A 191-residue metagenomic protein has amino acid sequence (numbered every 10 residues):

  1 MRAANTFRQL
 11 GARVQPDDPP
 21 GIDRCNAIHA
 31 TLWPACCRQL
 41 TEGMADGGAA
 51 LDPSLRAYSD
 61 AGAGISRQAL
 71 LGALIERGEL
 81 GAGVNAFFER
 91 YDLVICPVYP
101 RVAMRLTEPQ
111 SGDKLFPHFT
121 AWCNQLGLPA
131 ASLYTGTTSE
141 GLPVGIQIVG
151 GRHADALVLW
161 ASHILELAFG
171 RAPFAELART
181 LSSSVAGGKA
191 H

Functional and structural regions predicted by a protein language model:
M1-L10, L71-G72, A82, Q125-H191: Structural helix-boundary/capping segments
R13-D18, A131: General small-molecule cofactor/ligand-binding pocket signal
A27, G72, R101-T120: Short, surface-exposed loop/helix-turn segments at secondary-structure junctions that function as lids/hinges flanking
T31-A35, D113, V149-G150: Short, hinge-like loop/turn segments at secondary-structure boundaries
L32-N85, Y134-P143: Short helix-loop capping/hinge segments that flank enzyme active sites or metal/cofactor-binding pockets
Y91: An anion/phosphate-binding loop that grips the pyrophosphate of nucleotide cofactors and donors
